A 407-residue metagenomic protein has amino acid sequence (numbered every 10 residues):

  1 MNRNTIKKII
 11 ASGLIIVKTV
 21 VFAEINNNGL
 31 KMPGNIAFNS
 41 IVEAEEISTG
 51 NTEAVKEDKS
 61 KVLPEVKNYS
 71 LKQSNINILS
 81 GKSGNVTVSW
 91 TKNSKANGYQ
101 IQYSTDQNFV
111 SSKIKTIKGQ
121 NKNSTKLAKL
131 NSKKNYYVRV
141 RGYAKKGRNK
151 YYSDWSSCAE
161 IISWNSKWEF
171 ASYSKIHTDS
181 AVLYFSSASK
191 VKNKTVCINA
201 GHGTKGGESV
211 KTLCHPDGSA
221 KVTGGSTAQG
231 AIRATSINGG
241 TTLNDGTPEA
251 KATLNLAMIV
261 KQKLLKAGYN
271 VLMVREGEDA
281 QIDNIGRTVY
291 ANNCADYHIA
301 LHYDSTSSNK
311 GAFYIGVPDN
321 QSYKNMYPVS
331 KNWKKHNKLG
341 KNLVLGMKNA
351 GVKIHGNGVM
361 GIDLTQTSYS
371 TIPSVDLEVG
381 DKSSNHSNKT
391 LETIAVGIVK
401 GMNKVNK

Functional and structural regions predicted by a protein language model:
N2-N28: Sec-dependent N-terminal signal peptides of Gram-positive bacterial secreted proteins and lipoproteins
E24, N28-K31, I36-P64, I162-K407: Catalytic-site microenvironment of enzymes that process N-acetyl-hexosamine-containing cell-wall polysaccharides
G50-K95, S132, N149-W164: Pro/Thr/Ser/Gly-rich low-complexity, intrinsically disordered linker/stalk tracts
K95, D106, K145-G147, T306 (+1 more regions): Short coil/turn motifs at secondary-structure junctions
A96-T116: Extracellular low-complexity, O-glycosylation-prone stalks/linkers
N121-K126: Short S/T/G- and acidic-enriched coil/turn segments that sit immediately N-terminal to beta-strands in beta-sandwich
L127-K150: Beta-strand-rich modules
